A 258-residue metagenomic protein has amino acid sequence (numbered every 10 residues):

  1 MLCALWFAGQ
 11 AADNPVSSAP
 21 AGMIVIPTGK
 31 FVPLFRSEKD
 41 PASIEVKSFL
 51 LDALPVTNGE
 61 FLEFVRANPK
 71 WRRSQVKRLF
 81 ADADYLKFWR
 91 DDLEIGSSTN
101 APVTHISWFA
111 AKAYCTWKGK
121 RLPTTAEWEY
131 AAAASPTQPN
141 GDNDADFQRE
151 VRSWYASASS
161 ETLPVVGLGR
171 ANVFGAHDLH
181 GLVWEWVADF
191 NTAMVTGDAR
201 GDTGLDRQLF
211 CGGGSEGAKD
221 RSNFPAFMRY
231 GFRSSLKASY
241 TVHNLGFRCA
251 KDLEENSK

Functional and structural regions predicted by a protein language model:
M1-A126, A133, R233-K258: Extended beta-strand/loop cores of jelly-roll/beta-sandwich
V25-I26, F88-G231, A238-H243: Functional-site microenvironments in short loops/helix caps that host divalent-cation chemistry
